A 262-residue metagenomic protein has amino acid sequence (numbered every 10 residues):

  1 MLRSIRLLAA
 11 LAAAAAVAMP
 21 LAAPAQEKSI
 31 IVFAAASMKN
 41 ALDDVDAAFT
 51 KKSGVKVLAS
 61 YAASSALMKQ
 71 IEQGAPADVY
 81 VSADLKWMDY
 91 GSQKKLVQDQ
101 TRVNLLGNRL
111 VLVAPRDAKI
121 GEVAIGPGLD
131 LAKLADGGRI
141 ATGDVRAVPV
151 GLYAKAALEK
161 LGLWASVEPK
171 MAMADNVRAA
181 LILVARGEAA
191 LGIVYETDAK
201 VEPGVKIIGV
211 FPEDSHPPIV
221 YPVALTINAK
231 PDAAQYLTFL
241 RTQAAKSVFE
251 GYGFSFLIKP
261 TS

Functional and structural regions predicted by a protein language model:
M1-L11, L21: Bacterial N-terminal signal peptides that target proteins for export
L11-A14, K86: Short, linear, compositionally biased motifs with a strong N-terminal bias
A15-P24: C-terminal segment of classical bacterial N-terminal signal peptides
P24-A75, S82-L85, D89-S262: Exported/periplasmic ABC-transporter solute-binding proteins
